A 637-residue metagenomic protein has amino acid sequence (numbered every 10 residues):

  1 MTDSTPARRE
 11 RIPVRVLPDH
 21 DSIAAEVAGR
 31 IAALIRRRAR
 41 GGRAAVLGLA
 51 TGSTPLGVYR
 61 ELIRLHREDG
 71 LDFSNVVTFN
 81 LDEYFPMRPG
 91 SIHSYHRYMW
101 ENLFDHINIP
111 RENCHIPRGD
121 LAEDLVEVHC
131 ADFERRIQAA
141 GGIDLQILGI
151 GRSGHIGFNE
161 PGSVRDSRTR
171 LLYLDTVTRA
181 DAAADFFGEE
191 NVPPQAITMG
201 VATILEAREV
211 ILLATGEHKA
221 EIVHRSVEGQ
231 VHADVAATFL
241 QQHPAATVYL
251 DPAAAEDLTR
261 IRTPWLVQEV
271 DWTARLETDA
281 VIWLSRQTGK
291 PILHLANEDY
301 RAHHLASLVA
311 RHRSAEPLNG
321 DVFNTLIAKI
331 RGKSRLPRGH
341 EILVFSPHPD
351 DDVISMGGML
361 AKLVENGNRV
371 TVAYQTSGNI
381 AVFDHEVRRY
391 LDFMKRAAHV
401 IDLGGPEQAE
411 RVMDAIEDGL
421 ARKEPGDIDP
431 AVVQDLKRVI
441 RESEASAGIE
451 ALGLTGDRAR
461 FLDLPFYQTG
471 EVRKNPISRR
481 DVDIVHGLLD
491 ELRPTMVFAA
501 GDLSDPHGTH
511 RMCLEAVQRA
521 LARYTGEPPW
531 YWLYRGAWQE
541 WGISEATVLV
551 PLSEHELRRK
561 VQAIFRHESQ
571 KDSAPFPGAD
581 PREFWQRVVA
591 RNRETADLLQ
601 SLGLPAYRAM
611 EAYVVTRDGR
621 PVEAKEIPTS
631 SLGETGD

Functional and structural regions predicted by a protein language model:
M1-V46, R64, A328, L336: N-terminal glycine-/serine-/threonine-rich phosphate-binding loop
E10, R15-P18, S22-I23, F85-H93 (+1 more regions): Conserved phosphate- and dinucleotide-binding cores of soluble alpha/beta proteins, encompassing both enzyme active
V46, V77, D144-L145, E209 (+2 more regions): Structural motif
V58-R64, G157-R168, D505-L521: Short Gly/Thr/Asp-enriched flexible loops that form oxyanion-binding sites at enzyme active sites
G70-V77, D166-D185, R523-L533: Short, acidic/small-residue loops that bind anionic groups at enzyme active sites
N75-D82, A214, T247-P252, T371-Q375: Short internal beta-strands
E123, D279-P349, V353-L533, Q562-R566 (+4 more regions): Active-site beta-strand->loop->alpha-helix modules in alpha/beta enzyme cores, enriched in Gly/His/Asp(Glu)
E540-L599: A conserved mid-domain beta-alpha-beta active-site/ligand-binding segment of alpha/beta enzyme cores
